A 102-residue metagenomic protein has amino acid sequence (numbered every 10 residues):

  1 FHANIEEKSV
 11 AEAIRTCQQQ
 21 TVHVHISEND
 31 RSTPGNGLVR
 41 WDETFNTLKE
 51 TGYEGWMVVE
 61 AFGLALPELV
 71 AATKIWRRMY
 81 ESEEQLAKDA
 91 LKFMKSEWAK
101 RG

Functional and structural regions predicted by a protein language model:
H2-G102: Histidine-acidic metal/acid-base catalytic patches
